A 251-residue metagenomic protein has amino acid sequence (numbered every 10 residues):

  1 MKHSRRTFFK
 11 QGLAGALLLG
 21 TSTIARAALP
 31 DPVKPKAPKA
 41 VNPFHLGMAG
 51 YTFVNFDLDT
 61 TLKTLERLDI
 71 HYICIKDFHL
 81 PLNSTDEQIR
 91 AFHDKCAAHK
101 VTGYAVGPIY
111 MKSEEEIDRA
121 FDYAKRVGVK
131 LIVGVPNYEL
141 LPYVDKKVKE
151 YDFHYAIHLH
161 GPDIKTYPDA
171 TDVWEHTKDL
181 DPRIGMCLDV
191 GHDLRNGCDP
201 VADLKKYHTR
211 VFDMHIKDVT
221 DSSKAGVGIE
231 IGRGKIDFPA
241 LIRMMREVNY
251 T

Functional and structural regions predicted by a protein language model:
K2-H45, V54-H71, A170, E175-L188 (+1 more regions): Histidine-acidic metal/acid-base catalytic patches
G12-L13, G20-T21, P38, D59-L62 (+3 more regions): Active-site acidic/histidine proton-transfer and metal-coordination neighborhood in alpha/beta enzyme cores
G47-A49: Short, well-ordered beta-strand segments
T52, K76-D77, G107, L159: Residue-level recognition of beta-strand->loop/alpha-helix junctions
C74-A91: Glycine-rich, proline-tolerant flexible connector loops at the mouths of alpha/beta enzymes
D77, P136, D218: Short secondary-structure boundary segments
L80, P162, D221-K224: A short, flexible beta-alpha/helix-coil linker loop
D86, R90, E114, D118 (+4 more regions): Non-membrane alpha-helical structural segments and their capping/turn regions in soluble enzymes
